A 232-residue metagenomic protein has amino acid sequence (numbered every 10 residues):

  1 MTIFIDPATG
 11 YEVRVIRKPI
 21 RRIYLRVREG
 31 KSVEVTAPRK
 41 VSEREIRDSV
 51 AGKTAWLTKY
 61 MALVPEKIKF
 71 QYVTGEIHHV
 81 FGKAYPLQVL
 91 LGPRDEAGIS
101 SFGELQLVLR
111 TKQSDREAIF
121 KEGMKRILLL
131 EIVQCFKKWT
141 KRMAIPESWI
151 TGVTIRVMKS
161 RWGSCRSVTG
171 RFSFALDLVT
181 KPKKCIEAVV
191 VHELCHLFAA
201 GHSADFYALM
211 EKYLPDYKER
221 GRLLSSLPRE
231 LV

Functional and structural regions predicted by a protein language model:
M1-A188, L197-V232: Active-site-proximal or metal-binding-adjacent scaffold patches in catalytic folds
E193: Walker B catalytic acidic pair
